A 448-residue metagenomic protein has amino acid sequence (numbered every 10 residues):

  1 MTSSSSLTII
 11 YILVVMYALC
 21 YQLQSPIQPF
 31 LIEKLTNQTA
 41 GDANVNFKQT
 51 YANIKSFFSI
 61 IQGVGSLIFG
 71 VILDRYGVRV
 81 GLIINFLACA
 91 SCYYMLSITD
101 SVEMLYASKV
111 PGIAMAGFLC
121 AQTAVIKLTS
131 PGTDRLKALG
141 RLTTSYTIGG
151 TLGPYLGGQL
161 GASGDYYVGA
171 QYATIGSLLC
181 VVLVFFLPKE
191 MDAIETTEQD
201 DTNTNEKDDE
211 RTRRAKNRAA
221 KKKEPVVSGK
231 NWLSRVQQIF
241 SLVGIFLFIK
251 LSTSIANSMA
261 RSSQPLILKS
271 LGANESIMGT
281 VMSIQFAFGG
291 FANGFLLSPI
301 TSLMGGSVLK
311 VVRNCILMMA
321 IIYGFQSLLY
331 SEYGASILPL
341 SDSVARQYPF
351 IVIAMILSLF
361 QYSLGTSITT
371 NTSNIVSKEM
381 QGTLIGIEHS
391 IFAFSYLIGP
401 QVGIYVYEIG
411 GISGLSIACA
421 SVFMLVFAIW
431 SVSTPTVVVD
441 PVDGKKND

Functional and structural regions predicted by a protein language model:
T2-S3, I194-F248, D448: Juxtamembrane intracellular "pre-TM" segments in multi-pass secondary transporters
V15, E103-G117, L251, L338-L364: Hydrophobic core of transmembrane alpha-helices in multi-pass small-molecule transporters, especially MFS/SLC-type
S59-L67, G150-T151, F286-G294, A393-L397: Residue-level signature of mid-helix packing/kink "hotspots" within the transmembrane helices of 12-pass Major
V64, V281-L303, C315, M319-I322: Transmembrane alpha-helices of Major Facilitator/SLC transporters
V64-L96: Conserved MFS/SLC helix-loop-helix module at the cytosolic interface between two early adjacent transmembrane helices
G65-G77, G161, A292-V308, Y407: Helix-to-loop junctions at the C-terminal end of transmembrane segments in multipass secondary transporters
L87-D100, M318-D342: C-terminal ends and interior cores of transmembrane alpha-helices in multi-pass membrane transporters/permeases
S108-Y146: Cytoplasmic helix-loop-helix junction between adjacent transmembrane helices in 12-TM secondary transporters
